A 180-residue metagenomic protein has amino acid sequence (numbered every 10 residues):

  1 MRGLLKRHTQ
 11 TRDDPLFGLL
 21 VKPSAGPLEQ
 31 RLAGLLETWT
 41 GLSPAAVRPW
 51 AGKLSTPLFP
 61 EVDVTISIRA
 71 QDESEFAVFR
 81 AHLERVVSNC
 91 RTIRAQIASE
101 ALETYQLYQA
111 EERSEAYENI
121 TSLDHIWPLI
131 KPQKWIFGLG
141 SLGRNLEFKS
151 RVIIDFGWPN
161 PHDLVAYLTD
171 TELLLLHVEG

Functional and structural regions predicted by a protein language model:
M1-L58, I120-G180: Acidic, proline/glycine-rich low-complexity IDRs
A33-G34, S43-T92: Short N-terminal mixed-charge amphipathic segments
V64-I68, I97, V152: Generic structural hydrophobic/aromatic packing signal, biased to beta-strands
A70-I126: Long, charged/polar, surface-exposed segments that mediate recognition or autoinhibition
